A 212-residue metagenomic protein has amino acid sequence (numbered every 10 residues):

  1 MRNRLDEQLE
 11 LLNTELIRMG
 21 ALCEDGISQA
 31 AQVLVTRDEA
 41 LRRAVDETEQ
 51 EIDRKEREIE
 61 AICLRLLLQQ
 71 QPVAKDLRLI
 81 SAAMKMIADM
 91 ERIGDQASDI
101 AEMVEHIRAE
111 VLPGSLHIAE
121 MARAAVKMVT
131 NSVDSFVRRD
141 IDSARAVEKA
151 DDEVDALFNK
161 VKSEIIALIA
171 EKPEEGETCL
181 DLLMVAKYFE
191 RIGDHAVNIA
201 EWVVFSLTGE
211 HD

Functional and structural regions predicted by a protein language model:
M1-D212: Cytosolic, long alpha-helical scaffolding segments
